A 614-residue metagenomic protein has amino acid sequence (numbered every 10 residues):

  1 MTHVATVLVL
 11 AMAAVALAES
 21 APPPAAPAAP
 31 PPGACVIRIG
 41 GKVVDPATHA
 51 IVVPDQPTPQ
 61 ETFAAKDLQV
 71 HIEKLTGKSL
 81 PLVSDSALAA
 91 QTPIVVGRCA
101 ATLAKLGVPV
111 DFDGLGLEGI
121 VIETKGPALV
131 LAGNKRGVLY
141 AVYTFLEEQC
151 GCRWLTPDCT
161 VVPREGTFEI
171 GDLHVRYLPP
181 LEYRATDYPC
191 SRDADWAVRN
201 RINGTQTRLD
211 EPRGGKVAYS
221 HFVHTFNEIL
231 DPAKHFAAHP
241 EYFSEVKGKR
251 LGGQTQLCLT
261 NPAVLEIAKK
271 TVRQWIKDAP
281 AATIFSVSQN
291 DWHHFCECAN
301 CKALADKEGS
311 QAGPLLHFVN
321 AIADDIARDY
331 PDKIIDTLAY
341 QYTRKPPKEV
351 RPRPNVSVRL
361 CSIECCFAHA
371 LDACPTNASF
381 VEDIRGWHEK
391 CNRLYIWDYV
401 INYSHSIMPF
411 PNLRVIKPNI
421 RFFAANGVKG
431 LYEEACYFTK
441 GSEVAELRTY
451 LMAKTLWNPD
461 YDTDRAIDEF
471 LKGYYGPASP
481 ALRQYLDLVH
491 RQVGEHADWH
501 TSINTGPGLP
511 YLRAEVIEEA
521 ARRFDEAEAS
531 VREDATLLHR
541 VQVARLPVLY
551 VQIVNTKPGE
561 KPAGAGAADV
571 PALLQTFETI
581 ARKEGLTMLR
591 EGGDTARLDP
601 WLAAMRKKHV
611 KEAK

Functional and structural regions predicted by a protein language model:
M1-T6: Positively charged n-region of N-terminal signal peptides that target proteins for export
V7, A11, A18-V121, T160 (+1 more regions): Acidic, contiguous N-terminal accessory segments
Q56-P59, A64-D67, H71-E73, V110-H317 (+4 more regions): Feature activates predominantly on carbohydrate-active enzymes
A263-E266, Q274, T376-A478, Q484: Structured mid-domain segments that build the active-site/substrate or prosthetic-cofactor binding neighborhood
K269-T271, G309-D324, C374-R385, P411-I420 (+1 more regions): Well-ordered, non-membrane alpha-helical segments in soluble/globular domains
A305-D325, R353-L371, F423, L451-Y461: Acidic, His- and aromatic-enriched active-site or binding-groove loops in soluble protein domains that engage sugars
D336-E364, I407-R414, K440-T449: Substrate-binding cleft/loops of secretory-pathway carbohydrate-active enzymes
K454-K614: Catalytic domains of carbohydrate-active enzymes that cleave complex glycans
